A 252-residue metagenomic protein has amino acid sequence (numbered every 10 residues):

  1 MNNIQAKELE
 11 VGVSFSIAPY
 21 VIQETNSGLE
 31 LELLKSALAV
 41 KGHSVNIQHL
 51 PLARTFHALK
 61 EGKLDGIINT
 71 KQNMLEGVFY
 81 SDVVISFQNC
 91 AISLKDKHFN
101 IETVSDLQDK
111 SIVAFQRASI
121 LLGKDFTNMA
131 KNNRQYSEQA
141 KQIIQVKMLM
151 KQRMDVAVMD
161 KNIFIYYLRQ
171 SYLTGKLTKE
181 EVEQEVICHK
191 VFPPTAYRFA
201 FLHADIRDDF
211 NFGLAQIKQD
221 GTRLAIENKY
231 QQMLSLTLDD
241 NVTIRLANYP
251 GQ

Functional and structural regions predicted by a protein language model:
A6-G77, E138, D220, K229-M233: Extracytoplasmic small-molecule ligand-binding "clamshell" domains of the periplasmic binding protein/Venus flytrap
E8-I22, V104-L121: Short loop->beta-strand "edge-of-pocket" segments that line small-molecule binding or catalytic clefts across diverse
S14-S16, Q88-N89, K176-F212, L234-Q252: Periplasmic-binding protein-like
L31-V40, V104-S111, R117, T195-M233: Extended ligand-binding regions for polar small-molecule ligands
L34-K41, V83-V84, Q108, Q116-A140 (+3 more regions): Ligand-binding cleft/hinge of the Venus flytrap
S44, S119-A140, F212-Q252: Ligand-binding clefts/hinges and TM-proximal coupling segments of bilobed small-molecule sensing domains
I47-L107, R117-L121, T127, V186-V191 (+1 more regions): Acidic, polar ligand-binding/catalytic clefts
Q48, A53-L64, Q142-S171: Short helices/loops that flank or line small-molecule/ion binding pockets
